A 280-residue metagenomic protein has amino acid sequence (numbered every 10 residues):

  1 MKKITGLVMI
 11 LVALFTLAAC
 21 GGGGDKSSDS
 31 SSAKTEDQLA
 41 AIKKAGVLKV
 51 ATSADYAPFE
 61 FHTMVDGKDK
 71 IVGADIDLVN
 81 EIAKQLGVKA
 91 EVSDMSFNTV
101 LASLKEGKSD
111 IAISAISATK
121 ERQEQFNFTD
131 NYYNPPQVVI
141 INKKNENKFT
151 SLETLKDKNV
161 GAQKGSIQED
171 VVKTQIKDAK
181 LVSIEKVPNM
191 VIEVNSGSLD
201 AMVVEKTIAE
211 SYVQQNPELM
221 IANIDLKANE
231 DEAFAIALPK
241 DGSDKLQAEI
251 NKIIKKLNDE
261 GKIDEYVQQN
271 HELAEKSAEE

Functional and structural regions predicted by a protein language model:
T16-A19: C-terminal motif of bacterial Sec signal peptides marking the signal peptidase cleavage site
S31-S114: Extracytoplasmic small-molecule ligand-binding "clamshell" domains of the periplasmic binding protein/Venus flytrap
G46-T52, V72, L152-G165: Short loop->beta-strand "edge-of-pocket" segments that line small-molecule binding or catalytic clefts across diverse
A74-I76, E91-A102, N147, V182-I192 (+2 more regions): Short helix-initiation/N-cap motifs at beta->coil->alpha
I76-Q85, S166, A233-L273: Extended ligand-binding regions for polar small-molecule ligands
K84, K89-T154: Acidic, polar ligand-binding/catalytic clefts
I116-E124, V171-T174, N195-S196, D200-D231: A ligand-binding cleft/hinge motif common to bilobed small-molecule-binding domains
N134-I141, E210-K252, A274-E280: Periplasmic-binding protein-like
